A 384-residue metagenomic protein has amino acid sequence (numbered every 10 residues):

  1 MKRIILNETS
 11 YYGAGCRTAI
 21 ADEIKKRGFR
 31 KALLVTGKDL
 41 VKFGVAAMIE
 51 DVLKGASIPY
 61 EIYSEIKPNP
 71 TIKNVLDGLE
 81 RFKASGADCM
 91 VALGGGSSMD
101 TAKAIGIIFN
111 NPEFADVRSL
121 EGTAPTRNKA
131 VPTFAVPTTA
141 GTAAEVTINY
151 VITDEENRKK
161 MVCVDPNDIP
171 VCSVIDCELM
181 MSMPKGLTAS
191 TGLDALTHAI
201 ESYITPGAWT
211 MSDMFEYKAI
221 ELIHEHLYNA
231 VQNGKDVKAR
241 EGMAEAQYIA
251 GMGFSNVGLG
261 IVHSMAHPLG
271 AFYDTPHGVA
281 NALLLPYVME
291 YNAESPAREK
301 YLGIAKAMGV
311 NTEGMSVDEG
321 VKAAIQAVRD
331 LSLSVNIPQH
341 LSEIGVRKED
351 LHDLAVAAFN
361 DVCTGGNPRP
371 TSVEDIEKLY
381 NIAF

Functional and structural regions predicted by a protein language model:
M1-R27: N-terminal amphipathic/basic leader segments beginning at the initiator methionine
T18-L33, V52-A56, A84: Glycine-rich phosphate/diphosphate-binding loops that line cofactor/substrate pockets in enzymes
V41-F114, N229-R240: N-terminal small/polar loop signature for handling phosphorylated ligands or for N-terminal nucleophile
K73-E178: Glycine/threonine-rich beta-strand-loop-alpha-helix active-site module that forms ligand/phosphate-binding
N149-V257, E374: Carboxylate- and glycine-rich phosphate/diphosphate-binding segment that chelates Mg2+/Mn2+
F272-D350: Gly/Pro-rich interdomain helix-loop hinge
R347-F384: Short, amphipathic C-terminal "tail helix"
